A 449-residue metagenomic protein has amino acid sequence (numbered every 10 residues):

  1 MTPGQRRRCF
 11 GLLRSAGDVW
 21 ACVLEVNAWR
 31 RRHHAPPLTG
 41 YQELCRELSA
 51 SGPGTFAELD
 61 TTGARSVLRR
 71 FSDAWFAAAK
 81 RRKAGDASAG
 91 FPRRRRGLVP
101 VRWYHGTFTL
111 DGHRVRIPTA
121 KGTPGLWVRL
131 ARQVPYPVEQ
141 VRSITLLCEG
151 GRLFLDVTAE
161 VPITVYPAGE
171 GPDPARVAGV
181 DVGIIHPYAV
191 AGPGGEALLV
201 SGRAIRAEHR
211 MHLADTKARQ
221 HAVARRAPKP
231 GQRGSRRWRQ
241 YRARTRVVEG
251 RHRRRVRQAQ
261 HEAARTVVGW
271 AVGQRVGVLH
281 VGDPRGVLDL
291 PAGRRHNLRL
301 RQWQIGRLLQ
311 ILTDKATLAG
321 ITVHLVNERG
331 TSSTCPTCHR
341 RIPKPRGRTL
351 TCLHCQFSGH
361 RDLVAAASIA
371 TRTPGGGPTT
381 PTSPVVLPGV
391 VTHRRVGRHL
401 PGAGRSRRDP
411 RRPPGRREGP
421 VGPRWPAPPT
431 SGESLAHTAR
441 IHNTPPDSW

Functional and structural regions predicted by a protein language model:
M1, P172-G192, L312, D362: Gly/Thr-rich phosphate-binding beta-strand-loop-beta motif of the actin/hexokinase/Hsp70
T2-G63, A436: Gly/serine-rich nucleotide phosphate-binding loop at the start of the catalytic core of nucleotide/ADP-ribose-handling
G40-E149, Q302: Acidic carboxylate diad motif detector
L153-R176, L350: A short acidic-Thr-Gly-centered motif at the start of a beta-strand
V157-V165, R251-V272: Phosphate-interacting basic helix/loop segments used at nucleotide- and nucleic-acid interfaces
H186-Q240: Metal-dependent catalytic core segments for phosphate chemistry
V267, V276-P284: Short glycine-rich phosphate-binding loop at a beta-alpha junction
N297-R299, W303-W449: Positively charged, low-complexity nucleic-acid-binding target-recognition regions
